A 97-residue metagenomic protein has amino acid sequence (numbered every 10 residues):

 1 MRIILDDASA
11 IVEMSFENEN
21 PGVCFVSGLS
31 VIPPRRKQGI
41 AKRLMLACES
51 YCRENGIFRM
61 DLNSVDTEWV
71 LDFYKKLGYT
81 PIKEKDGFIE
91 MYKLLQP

Functional and structural regions predicted by a protein language model:
M1-S27, E84-D86: Acetyl-CoA-dependent GNAT
S27, I32, V65: Residue-level recognition of the GNAT/N-acetyltransferase active site
V31, K37-S50, K76: Conserved acetyl-CoA-binding loop-helix of GNAT-fold acetyltransferases
M45, C52-V65: Conserved GNAT acetyl-CoA-binding A-motif
D61-L71, G87-I89: Conserved beta-strand-loop-alpha-helix junction that forms the acyl-donor binding cleft
K75-K85: Conserved acetyl-CoA-binding loop of GNAT-fold acetyltransferases
K93-L94: A general lysine-centric signal
